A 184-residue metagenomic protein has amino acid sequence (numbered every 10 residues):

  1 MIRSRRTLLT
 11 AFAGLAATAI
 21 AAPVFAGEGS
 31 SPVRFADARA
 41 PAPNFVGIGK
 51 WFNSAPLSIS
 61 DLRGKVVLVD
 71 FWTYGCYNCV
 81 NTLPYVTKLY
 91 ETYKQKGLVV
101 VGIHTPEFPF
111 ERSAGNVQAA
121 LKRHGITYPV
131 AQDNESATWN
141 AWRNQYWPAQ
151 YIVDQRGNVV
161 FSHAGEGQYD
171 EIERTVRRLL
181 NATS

Functional and structural regions predicted by a protein language model:
M1-A16: N-terminal secretory signal peptides and thylakoid transit peptides that target proteins across membranes
T10-A11, T175-S184: Non-globular targeting/processing and membrane-anchoring segments
G27-I59: N-terminal "domain-start" segment that seeds a small globular fold
S58-Y77, V100: Short active-site neighborhood of thiol/selenol oxidoreductases, capturing the structured segment around
G64-V67, K96-V99, I126-Y128, Q155: Loop/turn elements at helix/coil->beta-strand transitions in domains of secreted/extracellular proteins
V80-H124, N134-N140: Structural microenvironment flanking redox-active thiols in thiol-disulfide oxidoreductases
K122-I126, Q132-R177: Thiol/disulfide oxidoreductase modules built on the thioredoxin-like
